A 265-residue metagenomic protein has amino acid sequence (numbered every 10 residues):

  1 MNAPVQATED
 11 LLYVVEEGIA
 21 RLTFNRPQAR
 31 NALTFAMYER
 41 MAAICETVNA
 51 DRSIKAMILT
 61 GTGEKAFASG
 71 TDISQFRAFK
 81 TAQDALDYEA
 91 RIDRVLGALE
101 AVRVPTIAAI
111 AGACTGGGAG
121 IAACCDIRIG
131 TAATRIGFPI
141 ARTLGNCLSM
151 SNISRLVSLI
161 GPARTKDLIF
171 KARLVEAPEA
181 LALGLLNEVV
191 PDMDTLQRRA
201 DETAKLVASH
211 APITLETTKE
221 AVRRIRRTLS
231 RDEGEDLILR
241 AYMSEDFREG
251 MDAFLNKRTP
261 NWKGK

Functional and structural regions predicted by a protein language model:
M1-E9, A253-K265: Terminal low-complexity tails and localization/encapsulation signals of metabolic enzymes
M1-T60, G97: Conserved CoA-thioester-binding segment of acyl-CoA-metabolizing enzymes
V5, S53, G61-G97, L144: Glycine- (often His-adjacent) and acidic-residue-rich active-site loop that binds/positions the CoA thioester
P27, I129-T134, L186-D232, E245 (+1 more regions): C-terminal long alpha-helix characteristic of the crotonase
V95, L99, T115-L168, R199-T203: CoA-thioester-processing core
A109-T115, I169-A172: Glycine-rich beta-to-alpha transition loops that act as phosphate-gripper elements at the mouths of alpha/beta enzyme
I127, D167, K171-R173, E179 (+2 more regions): Well-ordered beta-strand positions
